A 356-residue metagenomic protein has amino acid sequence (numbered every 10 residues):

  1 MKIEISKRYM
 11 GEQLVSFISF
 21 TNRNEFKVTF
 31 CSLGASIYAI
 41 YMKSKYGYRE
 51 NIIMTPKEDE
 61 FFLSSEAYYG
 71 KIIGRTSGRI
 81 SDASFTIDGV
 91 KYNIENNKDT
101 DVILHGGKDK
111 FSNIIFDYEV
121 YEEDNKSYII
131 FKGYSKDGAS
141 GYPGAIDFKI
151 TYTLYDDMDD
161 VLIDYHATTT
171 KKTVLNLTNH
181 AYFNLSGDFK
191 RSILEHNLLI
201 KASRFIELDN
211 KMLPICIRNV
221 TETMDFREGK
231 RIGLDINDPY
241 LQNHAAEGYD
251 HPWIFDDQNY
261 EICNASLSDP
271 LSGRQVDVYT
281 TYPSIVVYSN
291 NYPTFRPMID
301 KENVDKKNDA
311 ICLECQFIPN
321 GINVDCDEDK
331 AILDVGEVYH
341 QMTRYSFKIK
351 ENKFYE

Functional and structural regions predicted by a protein language model:
M1-E356: An exposed, glycine/acidic-rich loop-and-rim segment of catalytic or binding clefts
